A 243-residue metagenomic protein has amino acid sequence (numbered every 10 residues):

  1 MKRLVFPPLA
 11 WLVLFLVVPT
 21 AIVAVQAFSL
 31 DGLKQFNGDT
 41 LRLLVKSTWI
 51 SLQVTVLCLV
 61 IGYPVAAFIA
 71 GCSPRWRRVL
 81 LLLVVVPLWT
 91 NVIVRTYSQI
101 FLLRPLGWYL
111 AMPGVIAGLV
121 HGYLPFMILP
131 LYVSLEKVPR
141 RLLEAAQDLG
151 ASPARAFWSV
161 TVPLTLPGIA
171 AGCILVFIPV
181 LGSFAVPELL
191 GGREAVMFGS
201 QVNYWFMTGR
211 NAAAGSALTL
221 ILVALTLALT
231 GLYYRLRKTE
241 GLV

Functional and structural regions predicted by a protein language model:
M1-S29, G38-E136, V162-F184, L189-G191 (+1 more regions): Membrane-water interface segments at the C-terminal ends of transmembrane alpha-helices in multi-pass inner-membrane
L33-K34, S134-L135, S159, Y204-W205: Short alpha-helical segment immediately N-terminal to, or the first helix within, an HTH/HTH-like DNA-binding domain
V138-L142: Short glycine/proline-centered loop/turn elements that form peptide/ligand docking sites
A145-A146: Append "Primarily bacterial transcriptional regulators
L149-G150, P163: Glycine/proline-centered hinge or cleavage motifs at structural transition points of membrane proteins
F184-A212: Glycine-rich helix-loop "coupling/hinge" segments at transmembrane-helix boundaries in multipass transporters
L236-V243: Short cytosolic juxtamembrane segments of multi-pass membrane proteins
